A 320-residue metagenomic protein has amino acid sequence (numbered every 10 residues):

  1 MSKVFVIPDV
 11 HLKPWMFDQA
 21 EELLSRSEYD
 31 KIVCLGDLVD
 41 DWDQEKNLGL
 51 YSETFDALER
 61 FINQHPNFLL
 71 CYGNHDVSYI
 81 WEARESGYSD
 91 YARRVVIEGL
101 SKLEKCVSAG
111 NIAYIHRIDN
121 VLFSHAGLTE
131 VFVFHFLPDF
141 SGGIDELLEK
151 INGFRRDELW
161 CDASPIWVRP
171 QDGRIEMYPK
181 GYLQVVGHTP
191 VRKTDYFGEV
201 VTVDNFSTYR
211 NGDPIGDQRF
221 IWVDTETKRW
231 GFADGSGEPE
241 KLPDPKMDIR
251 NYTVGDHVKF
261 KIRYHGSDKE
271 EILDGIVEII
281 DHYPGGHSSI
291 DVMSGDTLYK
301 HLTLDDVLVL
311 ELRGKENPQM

Functional and structural regions predicted by a protein language model:
I7, L12-G99: Core catalytic region of metal-dependent phosphoesterases/phosphodiesterases, especially metallo-beta-lactamase-like
I7-P8, I32-G36, L69-N74, F123-S124 (+2 more regions): Active-site neighborhood of phospho(di)ester-bond hydrolases with catalytic His/Asp-centered motifs
H11-D18, D40-D43, H75-E82, T129-V131 (+3 more regions): Active-site environment of divalent metal-dependent phosphoester hydrolases
Y91-S101, K105, I112-K180: Active-site-proximal loop/helix segment associated with metal-binding centers of metalloenzymes
P170-A233: Conserved beta-sheet core of the metallophosphoesterase superfamily
P243-V258, Y264-H265: Mixed-charge, Lys/Arg-rich low-complexity intrinsically disordered regions
K269-H282: Short beta-strand-centered aromatic/proline hotspots
S289-M320: Intrinsically disordered, low-complexity, charged/polar segments
